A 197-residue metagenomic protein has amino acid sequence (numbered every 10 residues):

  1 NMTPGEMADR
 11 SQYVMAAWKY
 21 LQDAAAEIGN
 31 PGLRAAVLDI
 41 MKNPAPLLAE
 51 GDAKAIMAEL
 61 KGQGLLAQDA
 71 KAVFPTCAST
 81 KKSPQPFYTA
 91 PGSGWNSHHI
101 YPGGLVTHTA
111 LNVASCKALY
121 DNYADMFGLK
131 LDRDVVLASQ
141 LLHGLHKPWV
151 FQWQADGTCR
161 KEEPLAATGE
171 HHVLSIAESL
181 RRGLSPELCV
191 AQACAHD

Functional and structural regions predicted by a protein language model:
N1-A26: Extreme N-terminal leader/anchor segments
K19, D23-E27, P31-A35, D39-N43: Low-complexity, serine/threonine/proline-enriched polar segments
I40-N43, E59, Q63, S139 (+1 more regions): Short acidic/histidine-centered micro-motifs embedded in hydrophobic/aromatic stretches that mark compact functional
L48-H108, D156-K161: Active-site flanking loop/helix segments enriched in acidic
S93, G103, T107, D121-D197: Divalent metal-dependent catalytic cores for phosphoryl transfer on phosphate-bearing substrates
N112: Divalent metal-coordination and catalytic microenvironments
